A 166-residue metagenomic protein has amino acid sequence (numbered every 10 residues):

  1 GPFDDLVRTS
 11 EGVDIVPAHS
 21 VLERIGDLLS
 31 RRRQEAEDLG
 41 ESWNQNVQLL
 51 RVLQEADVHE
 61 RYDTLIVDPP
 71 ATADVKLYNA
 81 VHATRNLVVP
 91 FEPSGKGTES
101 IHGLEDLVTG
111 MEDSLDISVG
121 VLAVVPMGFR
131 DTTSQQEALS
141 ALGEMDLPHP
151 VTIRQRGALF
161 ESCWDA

Functional and structural regions predicted by a protein language model:
F3-L6, P17-D74: Cytosolic-facing regulatory segments adjacent to core modules
R8-D14: Beta-strand-turn-beta hairpins that frame and shape the catalytic cleft of phosphate-ester-processing enzymes
P17, V121-M127: Short beta-strand segments
L49-Q54, H102-E112: Short, well-ordered amphipathic alpha-helices
L77-G95: Inter-motif core of Ras-like GTPase G domains
V125-A166: Beta-strand-loop-alpha "switch" segments that mediate conformational coupling across diverse proteins
